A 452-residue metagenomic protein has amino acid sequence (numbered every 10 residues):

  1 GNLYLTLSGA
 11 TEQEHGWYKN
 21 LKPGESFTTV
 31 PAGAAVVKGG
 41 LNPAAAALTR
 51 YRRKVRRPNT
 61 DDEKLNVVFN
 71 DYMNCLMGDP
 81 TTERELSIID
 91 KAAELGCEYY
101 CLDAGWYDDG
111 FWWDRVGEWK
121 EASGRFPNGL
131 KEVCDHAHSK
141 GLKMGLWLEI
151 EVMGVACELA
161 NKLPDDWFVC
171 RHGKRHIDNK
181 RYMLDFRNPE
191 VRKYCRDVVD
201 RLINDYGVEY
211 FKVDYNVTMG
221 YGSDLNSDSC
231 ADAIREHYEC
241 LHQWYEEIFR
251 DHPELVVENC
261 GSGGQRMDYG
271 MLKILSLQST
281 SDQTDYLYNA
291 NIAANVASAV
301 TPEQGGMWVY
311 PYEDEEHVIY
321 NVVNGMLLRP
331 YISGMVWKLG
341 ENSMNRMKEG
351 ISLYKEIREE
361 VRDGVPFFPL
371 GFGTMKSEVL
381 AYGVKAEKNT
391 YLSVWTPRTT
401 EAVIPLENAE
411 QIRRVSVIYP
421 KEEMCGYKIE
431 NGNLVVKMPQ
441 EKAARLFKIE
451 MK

Functional and structural regions predicted by a protein language model:
G1-R57, L287, P366-P369, A402-M451: N-terminal accessory beta-strand-rich subdomains and adjacent acidic, glycine-rich linkers that precede catalytic cores
G24, A137, C195, D214 (+3 more regions): Conserved, mostly hydrophobic/aromatic
V36, G40-L41, C75-G78, A92 (+7 more regions): Flexible loop/turn segments at secondary-structure boundaries
K64-D197, Y210, G220-G222: Aromatic-lined carbohydrate-binding/catalytic grooves of carbohydrate-active enzymes
I88, A92, A137, L202-I203 (+2 more regions): Generic structural signal for hydrophobic
A104, D108, A122, E190-Y269 (+1 more regions): Active-site and adjacent substrate-binding regions of carbohydrate-active enzymes
V116-E118, K162-L163, S227-D228, L272-S279: Short secondary-structure boundary/capping segments
L241-Y427, N433-K448: Active-site-proximal substrate-binding groove within the catalytic cores of carbohydrate-active enzymes
